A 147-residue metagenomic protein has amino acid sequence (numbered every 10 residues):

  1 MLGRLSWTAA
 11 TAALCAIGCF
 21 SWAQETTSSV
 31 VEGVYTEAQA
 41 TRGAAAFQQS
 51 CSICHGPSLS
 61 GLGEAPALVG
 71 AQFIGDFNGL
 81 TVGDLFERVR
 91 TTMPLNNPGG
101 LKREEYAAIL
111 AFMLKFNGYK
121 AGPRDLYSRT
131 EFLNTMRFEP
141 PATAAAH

Functional and structural regions predicted by a protein language model:
M1-R4: N-terminal secretory signal peptides that target proteins for export/translocation
T8-C19: Bacterial N-terminal signal peptides
Q24-A46: Electrostatic cytochrome c docking/interface patches
T26-V30, P98-H147: Flexible coil segments in periplasmic/lumen-exposed cytochrome c-class electron-transfer proteins
G33-A40, L59-P94: Gly/Gly-Pro-rich "capping" loops immediately C-terminal to redox-active cysteine motifs in periplasmic/lumenal
E37, T41, A45, L80 (+1 more regions): Soluble non-cytosolic domains of exported or imported proteins
G43, F47-S58, I109, M113: The canonical Cys-X-X-Cys-His
